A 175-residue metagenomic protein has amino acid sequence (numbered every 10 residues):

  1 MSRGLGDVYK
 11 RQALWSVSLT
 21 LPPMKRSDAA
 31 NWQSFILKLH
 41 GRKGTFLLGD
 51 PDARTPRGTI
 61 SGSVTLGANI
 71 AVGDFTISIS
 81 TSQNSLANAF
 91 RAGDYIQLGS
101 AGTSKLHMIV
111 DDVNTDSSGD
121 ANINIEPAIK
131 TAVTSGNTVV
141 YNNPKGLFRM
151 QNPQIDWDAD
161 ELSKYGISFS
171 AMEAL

Functional and structural regions predicted by a protein language model:
M1-L5, Y9: Single conserved hydrophobic/aromatic residue that forms the stacking wall/gate of nucleotide- or nucleobase-binding
D7, S16-S18: Secretory/export targeting leaders with adjacent low-complexity proregions
Q12-S16, G41, V72-D74, D120 (+1 more regions): A general secondary-structure signal for short beta-strands and their flanking turns/coil in non-transmembrane regions
A13-W15, M24-A29: Primarily extracytoplasmic ectodomains and periplasmic/lumenal surface modules that are beta-strand-rich
T20-M24, M172-A174: Solvent-exposed residues in well-ordered beta-strands and their adjoining turns, especially edge/terminal strands
N31-H40, L86-S100, T131-F148: Extended Gly/Ser/Thr-rich low-complexity repeat segments, especially those forming or decorating extracellular
H40-A92, Q97-K105, T115-D116, D120: Autoprocessing Asn-cyclization modules and mimics
R57-I60, A101-L175: Small/polar beta-strand repeat architecture
